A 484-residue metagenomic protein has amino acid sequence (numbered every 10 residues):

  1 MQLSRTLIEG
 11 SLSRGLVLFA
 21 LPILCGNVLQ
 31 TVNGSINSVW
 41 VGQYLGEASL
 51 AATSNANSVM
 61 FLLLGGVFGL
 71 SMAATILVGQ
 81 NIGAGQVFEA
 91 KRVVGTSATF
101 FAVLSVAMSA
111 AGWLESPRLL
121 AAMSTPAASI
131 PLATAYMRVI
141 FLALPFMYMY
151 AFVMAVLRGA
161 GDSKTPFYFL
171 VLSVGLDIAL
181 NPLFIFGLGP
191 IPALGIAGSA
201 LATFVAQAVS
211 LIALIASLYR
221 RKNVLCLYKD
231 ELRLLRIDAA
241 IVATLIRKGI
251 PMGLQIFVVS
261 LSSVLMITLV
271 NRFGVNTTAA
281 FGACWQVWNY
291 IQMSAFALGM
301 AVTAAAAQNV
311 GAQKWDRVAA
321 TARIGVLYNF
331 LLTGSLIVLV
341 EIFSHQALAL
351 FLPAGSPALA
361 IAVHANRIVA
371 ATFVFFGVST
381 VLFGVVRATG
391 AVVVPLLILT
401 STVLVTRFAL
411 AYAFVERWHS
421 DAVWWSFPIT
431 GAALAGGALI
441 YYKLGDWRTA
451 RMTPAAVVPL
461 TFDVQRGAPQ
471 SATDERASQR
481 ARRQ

Functional and structural regions predicted by a protein language model:
M1-A20, V78-A143, I191-I250, A306-T372 (+1 more regions): Short alpha-helical transmembrane segments in multi-pass integral membrane proteins
L7-L45, S58-A73, L77, A102-S109 (+4 more regions): N-terminal transmembrane alpha-helices
L18-N37, V139, Y150, S173 (+4 more regions): Transmembrane helical elements of multi-pass membrane transporters/channels
I23, N27, V39, Q43 (+18 more regions): Transmembrane alpha-helix boundary and packing residues in multipass membrane permease domains and related
N27-T31, G65, S105, S109 (+10 more regions): Residue-level hotspots within the lipid-embedded alpha helices of multi-pass solute transporters
V32-A51, L120-A127, L183-L194, F257-Y290 (+3 more regions): Helix-terminus/linker motif at the lipid-water interface of multi-pass membrane proteins
L50-A110, M147-P166, I267, A280-S344 (+1 more regions): Small-residue-rich hydrophobic transmembrane alpha-helices
S71, I140-R158, P166-V174, S199-I215 (+5 more regions): Short runs within selected transmembrane alpha-helices of multi-pass transporters and secretion channels
